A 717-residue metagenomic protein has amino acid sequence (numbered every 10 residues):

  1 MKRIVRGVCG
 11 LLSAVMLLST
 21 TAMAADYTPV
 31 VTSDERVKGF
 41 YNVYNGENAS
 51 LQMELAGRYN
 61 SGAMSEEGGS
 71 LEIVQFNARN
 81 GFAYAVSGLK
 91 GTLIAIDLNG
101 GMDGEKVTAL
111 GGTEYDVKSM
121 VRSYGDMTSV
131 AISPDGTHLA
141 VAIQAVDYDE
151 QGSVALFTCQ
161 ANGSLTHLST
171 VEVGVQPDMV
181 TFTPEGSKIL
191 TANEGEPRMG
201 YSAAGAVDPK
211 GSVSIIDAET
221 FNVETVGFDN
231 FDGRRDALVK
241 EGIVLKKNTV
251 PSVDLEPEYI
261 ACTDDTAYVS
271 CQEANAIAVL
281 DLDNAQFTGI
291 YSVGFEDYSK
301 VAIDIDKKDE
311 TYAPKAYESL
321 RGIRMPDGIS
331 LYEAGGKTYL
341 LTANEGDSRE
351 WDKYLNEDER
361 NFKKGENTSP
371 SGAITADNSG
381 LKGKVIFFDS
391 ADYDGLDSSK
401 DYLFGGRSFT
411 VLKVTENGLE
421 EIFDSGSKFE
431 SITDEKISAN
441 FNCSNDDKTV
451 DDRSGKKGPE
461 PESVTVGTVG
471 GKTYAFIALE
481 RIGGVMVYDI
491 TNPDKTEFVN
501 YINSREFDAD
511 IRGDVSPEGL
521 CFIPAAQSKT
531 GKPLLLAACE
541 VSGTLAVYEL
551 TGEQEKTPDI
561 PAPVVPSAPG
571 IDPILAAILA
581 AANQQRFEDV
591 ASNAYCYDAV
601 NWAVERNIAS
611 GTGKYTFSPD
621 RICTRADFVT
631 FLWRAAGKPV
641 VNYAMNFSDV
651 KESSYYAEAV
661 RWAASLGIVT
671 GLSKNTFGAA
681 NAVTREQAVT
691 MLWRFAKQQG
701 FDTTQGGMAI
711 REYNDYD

Functional and structural regions predicted by a protein language model:
M1-V8: Bacterial N-terminal signal peptides that target proteins for export
L11, M23-D26: Extended, solvent-exposed polar beta/coil surface segments
L12-T20: Hydrophobic core
A25-A63, G570-I608, D620: An edge-strand/N-cap motif at the start of beta-rich repeat modules
D26-P558: Beta-sheet-rich non-transmembrane sensory/scaffold domains
D232-L245, S427, R481, W602-E605 (+3 more regions): Glycine-rich, acidic and aromatic/proline-enriched surface loops and short helix-turn segments that act as binding
K556-Y597, S610-E658, S665-E686, R694-D717: Feature responds to low-complexity, polar/acidic, surface-exposed segments characteristic of secreted/exported proteins
